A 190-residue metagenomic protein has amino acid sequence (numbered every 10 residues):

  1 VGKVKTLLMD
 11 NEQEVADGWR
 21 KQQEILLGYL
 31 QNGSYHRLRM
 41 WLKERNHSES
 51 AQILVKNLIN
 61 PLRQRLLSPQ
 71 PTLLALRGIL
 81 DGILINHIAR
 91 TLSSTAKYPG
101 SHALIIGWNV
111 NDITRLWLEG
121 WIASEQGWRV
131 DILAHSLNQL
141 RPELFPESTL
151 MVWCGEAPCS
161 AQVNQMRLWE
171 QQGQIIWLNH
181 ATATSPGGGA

Functional and structural regions predicted by a protein language model:
V1-L92: Long amphipathic alpha-helical segments
N86-A190: C-terminal regulatory/effector modules of DNA-binding transcriptional regulators
